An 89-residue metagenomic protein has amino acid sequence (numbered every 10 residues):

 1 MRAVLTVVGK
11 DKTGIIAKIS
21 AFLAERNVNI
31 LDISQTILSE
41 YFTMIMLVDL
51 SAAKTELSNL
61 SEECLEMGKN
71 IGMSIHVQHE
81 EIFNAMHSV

Functional and structural regions predicted by a protein language model:
M1-V89: A conserved regulatory-domain signal marking ACT and ACT-like small-molecule sensing domains and adjacent regulatory
